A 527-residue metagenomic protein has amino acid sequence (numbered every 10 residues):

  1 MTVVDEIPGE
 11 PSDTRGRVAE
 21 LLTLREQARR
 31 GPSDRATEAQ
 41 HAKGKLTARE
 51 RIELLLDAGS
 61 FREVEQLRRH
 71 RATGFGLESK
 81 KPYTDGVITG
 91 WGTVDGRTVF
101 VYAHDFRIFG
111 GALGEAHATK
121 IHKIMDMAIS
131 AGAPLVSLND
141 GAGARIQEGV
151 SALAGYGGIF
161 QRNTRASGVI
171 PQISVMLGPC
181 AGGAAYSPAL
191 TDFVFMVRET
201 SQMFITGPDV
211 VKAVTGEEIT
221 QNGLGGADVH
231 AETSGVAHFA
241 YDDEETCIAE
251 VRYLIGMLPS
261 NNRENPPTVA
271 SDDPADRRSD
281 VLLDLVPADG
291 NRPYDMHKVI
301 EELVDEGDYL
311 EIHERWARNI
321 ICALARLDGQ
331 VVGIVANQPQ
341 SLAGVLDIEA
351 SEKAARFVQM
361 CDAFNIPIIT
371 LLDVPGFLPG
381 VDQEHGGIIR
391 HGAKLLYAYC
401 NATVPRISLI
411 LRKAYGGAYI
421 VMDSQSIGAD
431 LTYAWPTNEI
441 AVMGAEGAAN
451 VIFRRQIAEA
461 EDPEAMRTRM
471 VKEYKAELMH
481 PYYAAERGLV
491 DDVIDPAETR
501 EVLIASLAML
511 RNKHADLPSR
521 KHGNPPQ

Functional and structural regions predicted by a protein language model:
M1-Q527: Ligand-binding clefts of soluble mixed alpha/beta catalytic domains
